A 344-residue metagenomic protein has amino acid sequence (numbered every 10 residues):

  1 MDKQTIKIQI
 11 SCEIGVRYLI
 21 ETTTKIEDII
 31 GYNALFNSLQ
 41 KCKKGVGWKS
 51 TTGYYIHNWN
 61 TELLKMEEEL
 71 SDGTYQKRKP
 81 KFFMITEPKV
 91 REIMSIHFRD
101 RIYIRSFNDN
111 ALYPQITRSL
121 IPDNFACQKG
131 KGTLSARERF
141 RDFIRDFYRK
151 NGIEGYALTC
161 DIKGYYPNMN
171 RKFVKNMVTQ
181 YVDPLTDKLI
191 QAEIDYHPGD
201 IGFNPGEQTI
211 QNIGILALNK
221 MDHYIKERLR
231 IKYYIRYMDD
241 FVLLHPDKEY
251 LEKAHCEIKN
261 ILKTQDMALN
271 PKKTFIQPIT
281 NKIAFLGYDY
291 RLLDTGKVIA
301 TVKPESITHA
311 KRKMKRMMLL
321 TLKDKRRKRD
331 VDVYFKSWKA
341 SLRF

Functional and structural regions predicted by a protein language model:
M1-L64: Non-catalytic, polymerase-adjacent accessory regions of viral genome-replication enzymes
D2-K7, E13-R17, E21-K25, N110-P167: Active-site-proximal segment of RNA-dependent polymerases
K3-I6, I96-H97, R101, R105 (+5 more regions): Right-hand nucleic-acid polymerase module
K41-G53, F83-M94, I121-D123: Glycine-/proline-rich flexible loop or hinge segments
E62, E69, E138-M238, V242-K259 (+1 more regions): Conserved polymerase palm-domain catalytic core
E69-K89, I102, D183-Y196: Reverse-transcriptase-like RNA-dependent polymerase core
P80, I235-D239, P271-K272: Short Gly/Ser/Thr- and Asp/Glu-enriched loop/turn motifs at secondary-structure junctions
V90-I121, G199-K226: Conserved pre-motif C helix in the palm subdomain of viral-like polymerases
